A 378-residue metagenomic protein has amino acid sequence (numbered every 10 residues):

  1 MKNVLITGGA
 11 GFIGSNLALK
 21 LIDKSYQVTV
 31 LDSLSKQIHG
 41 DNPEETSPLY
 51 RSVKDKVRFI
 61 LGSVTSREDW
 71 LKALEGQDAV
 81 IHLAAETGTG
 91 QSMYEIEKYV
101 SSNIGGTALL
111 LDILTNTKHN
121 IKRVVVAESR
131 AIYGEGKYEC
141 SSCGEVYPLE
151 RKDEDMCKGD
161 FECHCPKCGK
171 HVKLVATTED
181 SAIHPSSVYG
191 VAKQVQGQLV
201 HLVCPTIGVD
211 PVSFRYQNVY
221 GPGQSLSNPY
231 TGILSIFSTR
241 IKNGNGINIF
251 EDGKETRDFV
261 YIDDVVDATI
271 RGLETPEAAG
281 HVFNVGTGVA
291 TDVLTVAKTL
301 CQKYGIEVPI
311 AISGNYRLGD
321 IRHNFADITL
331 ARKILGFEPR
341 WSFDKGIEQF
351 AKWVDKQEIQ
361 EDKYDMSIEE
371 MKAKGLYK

Functional and structural regions predicted by a protein language model:
M1-Q217: N-terminal Rossmann-like NAD(P)+-binding domain of SDR-like oxidoreductases, especially those catalyzing
L17, T269-L273, A297-L300, I347-V354: Hydrophobic "lid"/C-terminal helical patch of Rossmann-like NAD(P)-dependent dehydrogenase/epimerase domains
Y26, F343-K378: Amphipathic terminal alpha-helices
S33-L34, G288, Y316: Conserved short acidic donor-positioning loop in nucleotide-sugar-dependent glycosyltransferases
Q194, I207-V212, V219-S235, N243-N245 (+6 more regions): Glycine/proline-rich active-site loop of Rossmann-fold NAD(P)-dependent oxidoreductases
D252, V282-F283, D292-A297, G305-H323 (+1 more regions): C-terminal "lid/loop" region of Rossmann-like NAD(P)-dependent oxidoreductases
I262, R317-E338, I359: Conserved C-terminal active-site "lid" loop/helix of NAD(P)H-dependent oxidoreductases that clamps the redox cofactor
V265, T269, V285, V296 (+2 more regions): Non-catalytic, hydrophobic alpha-helical segments
